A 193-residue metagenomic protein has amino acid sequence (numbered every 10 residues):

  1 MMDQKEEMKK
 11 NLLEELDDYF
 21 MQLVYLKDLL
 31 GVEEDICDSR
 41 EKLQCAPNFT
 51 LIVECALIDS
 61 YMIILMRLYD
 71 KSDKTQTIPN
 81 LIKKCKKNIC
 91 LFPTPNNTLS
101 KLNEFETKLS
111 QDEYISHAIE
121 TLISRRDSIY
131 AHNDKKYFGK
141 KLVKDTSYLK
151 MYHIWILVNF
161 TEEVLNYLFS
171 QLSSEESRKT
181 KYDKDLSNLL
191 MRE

Functional and structural regions predicted by a protein language model:
M1-A118, K144-E193: Amphipathic alpha-helical interface segments
D112-K141: Histidine-centered, metal-coordinating catalytic motifs and their short helical/loop contexts
